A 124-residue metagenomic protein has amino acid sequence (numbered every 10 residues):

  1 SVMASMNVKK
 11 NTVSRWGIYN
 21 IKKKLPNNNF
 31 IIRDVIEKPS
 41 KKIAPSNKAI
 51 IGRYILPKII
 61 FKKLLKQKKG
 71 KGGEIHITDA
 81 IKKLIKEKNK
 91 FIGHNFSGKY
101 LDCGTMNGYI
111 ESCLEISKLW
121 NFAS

Functional and structural regions predicted by a protein language model:
S1-W120, S124: Unchanged
